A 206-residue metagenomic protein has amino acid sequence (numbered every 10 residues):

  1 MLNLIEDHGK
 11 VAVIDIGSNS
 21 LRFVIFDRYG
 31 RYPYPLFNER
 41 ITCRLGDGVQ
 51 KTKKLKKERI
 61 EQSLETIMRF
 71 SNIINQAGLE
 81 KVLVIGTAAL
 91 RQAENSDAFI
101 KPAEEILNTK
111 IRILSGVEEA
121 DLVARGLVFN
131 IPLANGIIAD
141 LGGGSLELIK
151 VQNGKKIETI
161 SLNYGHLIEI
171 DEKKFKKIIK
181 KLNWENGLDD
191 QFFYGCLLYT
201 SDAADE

Functional and structural regions predicted by a protein language model:
L2-H8, L114-I137: Conserved phosphate-binding catalytic cores of ATP/NTP-utilizing and phosphoryl-transfer enzymes
I5-P33, L133-I157, D202: Gly/Thr-rich phosphate-binding beta-strand-loop-beta motif of the actin/hexokinase/Hsp70
L21-E58, Q152-F175: Short glycine-rich, Thr/Ser-proximal phosphate-binding strand/loop in the N-terminal lobe of ATP-dependent enzymes
F37-A124, V128: N-terminal phosphate-binding loop and flanking beta/alpha elements of the actin-like ATPase fold
I41, R112, G126, I131-F192: Small-residue (GG/TT-enriched) beta-loop-alpha framework at ligand/catalytic clefts
Y199-E206: Conserved small/polar residues in nucleotide/adenosyl-binding loops
